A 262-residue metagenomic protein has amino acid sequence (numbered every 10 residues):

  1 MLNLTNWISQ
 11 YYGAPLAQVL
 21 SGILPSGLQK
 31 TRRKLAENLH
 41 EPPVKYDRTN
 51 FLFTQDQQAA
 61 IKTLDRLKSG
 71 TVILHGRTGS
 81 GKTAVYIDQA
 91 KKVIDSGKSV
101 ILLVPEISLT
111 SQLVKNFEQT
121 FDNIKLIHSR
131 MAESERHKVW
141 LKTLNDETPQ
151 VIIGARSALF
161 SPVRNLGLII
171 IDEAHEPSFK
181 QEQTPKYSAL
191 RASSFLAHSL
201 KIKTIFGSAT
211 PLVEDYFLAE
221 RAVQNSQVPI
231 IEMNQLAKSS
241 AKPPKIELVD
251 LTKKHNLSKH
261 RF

Functional and structural regions predicted by a protein language model:
M1-Y216, E220-P243: Accessory, non-ATPase domains that flank or precede helicase/AAA+ motor cores in DNA-metabolism machines
L67, I87-V93, V249-F262: Conserved interdomain hinge at the start of the Helicase C-terminal
A174-H175, K245-K253: Short acidic (Asp/Glu) and glycine-rich catalytic loops that position anionic groups and cofactors
